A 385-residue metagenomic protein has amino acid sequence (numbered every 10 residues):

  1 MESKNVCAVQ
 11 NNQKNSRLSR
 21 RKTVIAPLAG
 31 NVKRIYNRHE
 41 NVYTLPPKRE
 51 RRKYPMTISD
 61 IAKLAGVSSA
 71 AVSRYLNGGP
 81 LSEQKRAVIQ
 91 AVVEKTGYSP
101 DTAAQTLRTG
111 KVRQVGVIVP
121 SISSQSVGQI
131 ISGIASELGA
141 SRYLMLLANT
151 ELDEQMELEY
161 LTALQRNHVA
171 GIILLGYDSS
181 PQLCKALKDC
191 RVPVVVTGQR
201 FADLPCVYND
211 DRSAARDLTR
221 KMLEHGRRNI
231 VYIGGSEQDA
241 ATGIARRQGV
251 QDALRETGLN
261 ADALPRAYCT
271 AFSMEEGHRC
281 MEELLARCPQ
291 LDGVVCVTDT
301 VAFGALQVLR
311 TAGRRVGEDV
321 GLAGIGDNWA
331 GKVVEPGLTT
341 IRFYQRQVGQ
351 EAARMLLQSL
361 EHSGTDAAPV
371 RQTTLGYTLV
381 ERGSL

Functional and structural regions predicted by a protein language model:
E2-M56, K95, S136-S141, D189-V196 (+1 more regions): Bacterial carbohydrate/catabolite-sensing allosteric modules
R17-R20, V24-R113: N-terminal helix-turn-helix DNA-binding module of bacterial transcription factors
Y43, P47-K53, A87, Y98-A170 (+1 more regions): Amphipathic helical "hinge" segments at domain boundaries
S68, R113, A170, R228-N229 (+1 more regions): Short acidic/polar active-site loop segments enriched in Thr and Asp
N77-G79, S121-S124, S236-A241: Short histidine/acidic/glycine/proline-rich micro-motifs that form metal- and phosphate-coordinating active-site loops
K95-D101, Q155, L175-Y177, L306: Short gly/ser/thr-rich secondary-structure transition/capping motifs
A104, L158-L161, C184, T219 (+1 more regions): Short hydrophobic/charged patches on amphipathic alpha-helices used for structural packing and interfaces
E151-E154, L175-S180, F201, T300: Short beta->alpha connector loops
